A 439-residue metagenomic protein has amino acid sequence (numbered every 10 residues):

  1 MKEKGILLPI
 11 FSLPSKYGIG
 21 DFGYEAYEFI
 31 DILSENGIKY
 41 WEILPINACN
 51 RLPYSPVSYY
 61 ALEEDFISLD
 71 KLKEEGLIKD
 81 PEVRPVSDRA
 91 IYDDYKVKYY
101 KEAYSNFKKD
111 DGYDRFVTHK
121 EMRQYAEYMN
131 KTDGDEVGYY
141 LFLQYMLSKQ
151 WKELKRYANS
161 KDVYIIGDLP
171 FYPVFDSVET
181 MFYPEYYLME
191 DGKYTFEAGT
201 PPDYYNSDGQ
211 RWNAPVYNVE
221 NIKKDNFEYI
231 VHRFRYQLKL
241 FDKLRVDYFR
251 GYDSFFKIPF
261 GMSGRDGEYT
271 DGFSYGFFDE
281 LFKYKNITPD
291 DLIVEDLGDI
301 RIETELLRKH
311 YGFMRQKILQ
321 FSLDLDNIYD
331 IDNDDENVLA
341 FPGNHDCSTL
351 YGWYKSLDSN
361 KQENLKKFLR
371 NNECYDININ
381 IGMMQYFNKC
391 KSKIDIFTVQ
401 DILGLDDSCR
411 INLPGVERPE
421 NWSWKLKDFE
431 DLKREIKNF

Functional and structural regions predicted by a protein language model:
M1-E185: Acidic/aromatic-lined carbohydrate-recognition and catalytic surfaces of CAZymes acting on diverse glycans
K2-K4, G37-K39, N159-V163, L240-D242 (+3 more regions): Short, well-ordered coil/turn segments that N-cap beta-strands
K4-L8, W41-E42, I165-G167, L244 (+4 more regions): Hydrophobic faces of well-ordered beta-strands that scaffold small-molecule active sites in alpha/beta enzyme cores
E42-R51, L169-F175, D247-Y252, E295-G298 (+1 more regions): Short, solvent-exposed turn/loop segments enriched in Gly/Ser/Thr/Pro and often Arg
Y60, Y172, D176-D203, I258-D358 (+1 more regions): Active-site-proximal helices and loops of the catalytic beta/alpha 8
L69-D70, D80-P81, P85-I91, F175-E228: Active-site-adjacent "subsite" loops/lids of carbohydrate-active enzymes
G112, Y128, D296-D407, N421 (+1 more regions): Conserved alpha/beta catalytic core and glycan-binding cleft of carbohydrate-active enzymes
L403-I436: Low-complexity, glycine/alanine/valine/leucine- and proline-rich hydrophobic stretches
